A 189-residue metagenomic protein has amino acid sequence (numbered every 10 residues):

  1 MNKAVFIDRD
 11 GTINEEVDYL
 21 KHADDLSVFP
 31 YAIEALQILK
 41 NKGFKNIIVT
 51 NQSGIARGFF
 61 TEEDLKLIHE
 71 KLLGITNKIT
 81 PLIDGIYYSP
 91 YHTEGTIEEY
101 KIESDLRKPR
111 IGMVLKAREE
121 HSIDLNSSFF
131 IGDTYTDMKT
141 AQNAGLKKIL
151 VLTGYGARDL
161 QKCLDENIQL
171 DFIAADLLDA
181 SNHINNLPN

Functional and structural regions predicted by a protein language model:
M1-I47: Active-site neighborhood of HAD-like aspartate-dependent phosphohydrolases
M1-I7, N182, N186-N189: Non-catalytic pre-domain segments flanking phosphatase-related domains
I13-F29, I55-D64, K78-I79, T96-D105: Metal-dependent phosphoesterase signature
A32, L36-H69, L82-G95, A141: Substrate-recognition element of Asp-dependent hydrolases with the DxDx(T/V) motif
D105-M138: Conserved Lys-Pro-Asp/Glu-containing loop-to-beta segment of HAD-superfamily phosphomonoesterases, centered on
F130-Q169: Acidic, Mg2+-coordinating phosphoryl-transfer loop and its flanking beta/alpha structural elements, shared across
D171-D176, A180: Short acidic-hydrophobic, aromatic-tinged amphipathic segments that line or gate anion-handling sites
